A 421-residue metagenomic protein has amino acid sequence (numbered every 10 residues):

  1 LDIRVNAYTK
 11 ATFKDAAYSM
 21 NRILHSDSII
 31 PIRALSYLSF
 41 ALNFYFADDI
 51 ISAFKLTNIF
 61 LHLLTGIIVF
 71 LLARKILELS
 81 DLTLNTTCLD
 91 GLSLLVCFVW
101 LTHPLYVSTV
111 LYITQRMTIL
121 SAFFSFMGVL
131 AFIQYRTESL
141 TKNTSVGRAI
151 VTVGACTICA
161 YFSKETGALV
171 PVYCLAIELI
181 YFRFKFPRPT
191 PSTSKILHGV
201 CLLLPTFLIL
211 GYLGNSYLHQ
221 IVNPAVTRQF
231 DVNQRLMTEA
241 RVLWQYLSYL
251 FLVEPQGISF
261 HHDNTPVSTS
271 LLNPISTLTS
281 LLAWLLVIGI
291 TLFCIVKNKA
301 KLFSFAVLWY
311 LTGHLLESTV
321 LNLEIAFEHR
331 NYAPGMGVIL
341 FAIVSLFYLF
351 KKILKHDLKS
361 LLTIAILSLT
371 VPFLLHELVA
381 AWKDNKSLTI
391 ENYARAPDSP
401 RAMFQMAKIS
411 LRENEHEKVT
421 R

Functional and structural regions predicted by a protein language model:
L1-K418: Polytopic membrane enzymes that build or remodel cell-surface glycoconjugates and lipids
